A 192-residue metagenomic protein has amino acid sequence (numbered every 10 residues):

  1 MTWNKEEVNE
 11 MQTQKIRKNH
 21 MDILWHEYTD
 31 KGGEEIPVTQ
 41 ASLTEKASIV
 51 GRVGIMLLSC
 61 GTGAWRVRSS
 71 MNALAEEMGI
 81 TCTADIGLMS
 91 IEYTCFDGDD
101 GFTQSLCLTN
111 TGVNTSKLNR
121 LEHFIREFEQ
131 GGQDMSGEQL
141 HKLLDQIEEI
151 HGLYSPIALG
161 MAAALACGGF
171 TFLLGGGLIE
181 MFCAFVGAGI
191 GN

Functional and structural regions predicted by a protein language model:
M1-T2, N192: Short intrinsically disordered, low-complexity coil segments enriched in acidic
W3-M135: Soluble N-terminal domains of membrane-associated systems
A75, I125-G132, E148, L173 (+2 more regions): Structural signal for hydrophobic packing residues in well-ordered secondary-structure cores of soluble enzyme domains
E129-H141, Y154-G160: Short, flexible active-site-proximal loops enriched in glycine and acidic residues
H141-H151: Cytosolic juxtamembrane amphipathic/interface segments immediately preceding and feeding into a transmembrane helix
G152-N192: Core alpha-helical transmembrane segments of integral membrane proteins
